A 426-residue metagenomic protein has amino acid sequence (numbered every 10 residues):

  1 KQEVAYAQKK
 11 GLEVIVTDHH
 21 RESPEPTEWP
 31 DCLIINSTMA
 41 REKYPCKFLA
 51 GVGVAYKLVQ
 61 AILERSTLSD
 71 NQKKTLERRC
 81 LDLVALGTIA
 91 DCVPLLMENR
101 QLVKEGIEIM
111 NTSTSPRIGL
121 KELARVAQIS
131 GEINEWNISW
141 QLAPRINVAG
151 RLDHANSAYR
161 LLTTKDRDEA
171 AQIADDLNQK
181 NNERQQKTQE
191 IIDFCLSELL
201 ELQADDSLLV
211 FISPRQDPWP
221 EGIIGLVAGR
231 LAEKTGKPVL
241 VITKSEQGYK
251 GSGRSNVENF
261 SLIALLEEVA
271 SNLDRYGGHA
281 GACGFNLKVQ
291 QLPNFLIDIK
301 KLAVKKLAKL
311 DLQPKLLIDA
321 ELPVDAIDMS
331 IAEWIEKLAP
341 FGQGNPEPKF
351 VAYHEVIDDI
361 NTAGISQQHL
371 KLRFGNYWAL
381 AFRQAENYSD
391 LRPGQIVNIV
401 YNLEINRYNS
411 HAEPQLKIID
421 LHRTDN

Functional and structural regions predicted by a protein language model:
K1-E28, I35, A40, Q186 (+5 more regions): N-terminal small/polar loop signature for handling phosphorylated ligands or for N-terminal nucleophile
Q2-Y6, V227, S330, W334: A short acidic, amphipathic alpha-helical/loop segment
K10, E64-N294, D311, K315-L317 (+2 more regions): Hydrophobic helix-and-loop "lid/oligomerization" segment in the mid-to-C-terminal part of catalytic domains
T27-S69, E77-I89: Short alpha-helices
G277, I335, H354-I357, G394-I405: OB-fold and OB-like beta-barrel modules that bind single-stranded nucleic acids
Q291-L296, S366, I396-N426: OB-fold single-stranded nucleic acid-binding module
A320-A379: Accessory interdomain/linker segments of ATP-dependent helicases and helicase-like nucleic-acid enzymes that mediate
G375-L391: Beta-strand/loop nucleic-acid-binding surfaces
